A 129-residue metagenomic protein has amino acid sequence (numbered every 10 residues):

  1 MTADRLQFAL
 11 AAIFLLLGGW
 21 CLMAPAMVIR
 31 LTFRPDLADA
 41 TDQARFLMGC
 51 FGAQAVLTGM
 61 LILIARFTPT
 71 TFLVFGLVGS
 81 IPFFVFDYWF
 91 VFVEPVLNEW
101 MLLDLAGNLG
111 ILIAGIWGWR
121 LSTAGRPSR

Functional and structural regions predicted by a protein language model:
A3-D42: Membrane-helix boundary elements
A3-I13, L47, F51, F72 (+3 more regions): Hydrophobic alpha-helical transmembrane segments of polytopic
A11-A12, G18-G19, G52, G59 (+3 more regions): Small-residue hotspots
L16, D42-I64, V78-G79: Core segments of alpha-helical transmembrane spans in multipass integral membrane proteins
T32-D42, I62-T71, V93: Short juxtamembrane and helix-loop transition motifs at transmembrane-helix boundaries in membrane proteins
R66, V85-L103, R120-L121: Membrane-helix boundary connector in multi-pass membrane proteins
L73-W89, L109-A114: Hydrophobic alpha-helical membrane segments
L109-R129: Membrane-water interface at the C-terminal end of transmembrane alpha helices
